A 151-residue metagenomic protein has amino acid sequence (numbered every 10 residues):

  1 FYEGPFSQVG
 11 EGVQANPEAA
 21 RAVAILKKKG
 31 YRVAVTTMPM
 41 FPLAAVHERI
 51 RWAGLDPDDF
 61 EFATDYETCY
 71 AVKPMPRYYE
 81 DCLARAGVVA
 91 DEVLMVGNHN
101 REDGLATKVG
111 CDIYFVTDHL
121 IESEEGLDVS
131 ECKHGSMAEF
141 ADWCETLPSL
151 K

Functional and structural regions predicted by a protein language model:
F1-P5, D59-F62: Short, basic/glycine-rich phosphate-binding loops at helix/coil junctions that contact nucleotide phosphates
E3-A34, P76: Short, acidic loop-to-helix structural element flanking the phosphoryl-transfer center in phosphate-processing enzymes
V9-V13, P42, Y70: Short, flexible loop segments at the rims of nucleotide/cofactor-binding pockets, characterized by
A24, T36-M40, V46-K151: Asp-based, Mg2+/Mn2+-dependent phosphohydrolase catalytic module
